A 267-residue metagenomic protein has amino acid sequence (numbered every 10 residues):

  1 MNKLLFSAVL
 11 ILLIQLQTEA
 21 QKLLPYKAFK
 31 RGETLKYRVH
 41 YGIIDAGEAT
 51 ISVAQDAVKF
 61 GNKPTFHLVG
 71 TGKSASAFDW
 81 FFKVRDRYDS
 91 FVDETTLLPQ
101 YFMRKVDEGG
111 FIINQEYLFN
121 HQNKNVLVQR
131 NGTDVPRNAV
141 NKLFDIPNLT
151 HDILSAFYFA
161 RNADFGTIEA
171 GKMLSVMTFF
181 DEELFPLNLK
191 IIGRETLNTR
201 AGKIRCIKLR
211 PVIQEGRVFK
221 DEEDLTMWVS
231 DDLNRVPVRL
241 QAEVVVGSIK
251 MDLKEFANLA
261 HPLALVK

Functional and structural regions predicted by a protein language model:
L4-L13: Sec-dependent N-terminal signal peptides
F6, L149-D152, A156, G166-I168 (+1 more regions): A generic signature of intrinsically disordered, low-complexity regions enriched in glycine/proline and charged/polar
I11, A160-A163: Alpha-helix boundary/capping residues
L13-I14, V53: Single-residue recognition of alpha-helix boundary sites
L16-A20: Sec/Tat signal peptide C-region and signal peptidase I cleavage site
Q21-H121, A163-K267: Acidic, serine/threonine-rich low-complexity disordered tracts
E116-R161: Hydrophobic, well-structured mid-protein blocks that either form specific transmembrane helices
